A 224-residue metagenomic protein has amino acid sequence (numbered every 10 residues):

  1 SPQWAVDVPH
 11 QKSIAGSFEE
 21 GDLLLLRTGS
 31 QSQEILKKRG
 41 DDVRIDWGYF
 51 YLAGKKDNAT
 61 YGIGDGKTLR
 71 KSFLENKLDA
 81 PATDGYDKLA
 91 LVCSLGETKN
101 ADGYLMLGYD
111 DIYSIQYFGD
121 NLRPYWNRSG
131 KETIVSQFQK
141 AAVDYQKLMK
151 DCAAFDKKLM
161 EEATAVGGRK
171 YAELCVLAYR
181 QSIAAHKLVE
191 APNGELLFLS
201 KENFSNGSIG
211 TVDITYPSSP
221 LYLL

Functional and structural regions predicted by a protein language model:
P2-I209: Acidic/polar, glycine-enriched structural segments that form the non-catalytic walls/loops of the carbohydrate-binding
I214-L224: Alpha-helical support elements that line or immediately flank enzyme active sites and cofactor-binding pockets
